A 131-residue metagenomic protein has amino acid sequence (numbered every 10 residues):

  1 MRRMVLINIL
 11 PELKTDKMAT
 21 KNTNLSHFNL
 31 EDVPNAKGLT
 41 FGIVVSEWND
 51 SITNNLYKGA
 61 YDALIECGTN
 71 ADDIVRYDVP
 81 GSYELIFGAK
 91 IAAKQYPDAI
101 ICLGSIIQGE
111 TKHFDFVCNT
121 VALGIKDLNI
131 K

Functional and structural regions predicted by a protein language model:
M1-K17: Short, Lys/Arg-enriched N-terminal segments with co-localized hydrophobic residues within the first ~10-30 amino acids
M18-A36: N-terminal amphipathic/basic leader segments beginning at the initiator methionine
D32, A36-D73, V79: Glycine-rich phosphate/diphosphate-binding loop of Rossmann-like nucleotide-binding domains
G38-T40, A71, Q95-D98, K131: Short coil/turn connectors at secondary-structure junctions
E66-T69, K126-K131: Arginine/glycine-rich "motif VI" loop of SF2 helicases in the C-terminal RecA-like domain
C67-Q95: Active-site rim loops that border cofactor/substrate pockets in soluble metabolic enzymes
E84, G88-I125, N129: Glycine-rich phosphate-binding loop
